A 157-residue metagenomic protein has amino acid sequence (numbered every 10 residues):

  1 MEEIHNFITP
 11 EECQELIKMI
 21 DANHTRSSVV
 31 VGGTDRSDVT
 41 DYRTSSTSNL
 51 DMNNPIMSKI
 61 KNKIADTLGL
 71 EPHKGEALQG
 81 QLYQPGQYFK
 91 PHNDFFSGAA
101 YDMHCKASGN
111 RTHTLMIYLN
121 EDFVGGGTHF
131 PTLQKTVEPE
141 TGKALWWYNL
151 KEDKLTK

Functional and structural regions predicted by a protein language model:
M1-W146, L150-K157: Fe(II)/2-oxoglutarate oxygenase catalytic core
